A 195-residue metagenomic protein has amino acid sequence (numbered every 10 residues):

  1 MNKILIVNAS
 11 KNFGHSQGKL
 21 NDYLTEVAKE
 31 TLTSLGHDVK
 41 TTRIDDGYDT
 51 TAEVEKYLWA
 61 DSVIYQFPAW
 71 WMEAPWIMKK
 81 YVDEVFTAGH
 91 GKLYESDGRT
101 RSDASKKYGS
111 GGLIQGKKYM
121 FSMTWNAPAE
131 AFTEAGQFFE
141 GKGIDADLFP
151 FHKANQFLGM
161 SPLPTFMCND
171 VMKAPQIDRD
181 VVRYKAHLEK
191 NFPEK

Functional and structural regions predicted by a protein language model:
M1-L35: N-terminal beta1-alpha1 ligand-phosphate binding loop
L5-V7, K40-T42, I64, M120-S122 (+1 more regions): Hydrophobic/aromatic beta-strand patches that form the interior of the parallel beta-sheet core in alpha/beta enzyme
S10-G14, N126-E134, N169-M172: A short, flexible beta-alpha/helix-coil linker loop
L20-N21, F138-K195: Glycine-rich phosphate/pyrophosphate-binding loop and the adjoining helix
T31-G36, K117, A154-L163: A structural motif corresponding to the C-terminal end of an alpha-helix and its immediate exit/capping segment
L35-Y48, F166-N169: A short beta-strand-loop structural module common to alpha/beta enzyme folds
G47-E55, K173-D180: Structural motif
T51-F151: Helix-loop-strand module that forms the ligand-binding subsite of alpha/beta enzymes
